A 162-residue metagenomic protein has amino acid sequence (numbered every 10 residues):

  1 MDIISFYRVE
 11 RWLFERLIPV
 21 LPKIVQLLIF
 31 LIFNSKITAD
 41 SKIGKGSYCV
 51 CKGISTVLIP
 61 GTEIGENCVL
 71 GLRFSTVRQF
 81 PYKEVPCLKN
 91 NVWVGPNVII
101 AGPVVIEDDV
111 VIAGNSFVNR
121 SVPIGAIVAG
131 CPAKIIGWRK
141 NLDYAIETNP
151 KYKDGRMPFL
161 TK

Functional and structural regions predicted by a protein language model:
M1-S35, A133-K162: Terminal amphipathic alpha-helical/low-complexity segments used for targeting or macromolecular assembly
I18, C51-K52: Poly-acidic low-complexity segments
I32, G53, K83: Short coil/loop residues immediately preceding or within conserved phosphate-binding loops of NTP-utilizing enzyme
A39, G44-C51, I59-P60, G65-E66 (+10 more regions): Left-handed beta-helix
R78-F80, I99-V104, N141-L142, R156-T161: Short C-terminal domain-edge/linker segments immediately following a structured domain
